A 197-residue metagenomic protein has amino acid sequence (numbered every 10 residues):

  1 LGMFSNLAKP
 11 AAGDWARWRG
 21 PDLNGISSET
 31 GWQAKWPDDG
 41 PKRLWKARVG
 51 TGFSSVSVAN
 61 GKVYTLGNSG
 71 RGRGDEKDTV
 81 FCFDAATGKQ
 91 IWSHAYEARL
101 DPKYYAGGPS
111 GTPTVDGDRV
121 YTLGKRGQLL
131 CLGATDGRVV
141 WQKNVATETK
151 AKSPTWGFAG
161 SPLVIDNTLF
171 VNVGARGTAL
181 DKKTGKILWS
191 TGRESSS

Functional and structural regions predicted by a protein language model:
L1-S197: Noncatalytic, solvent-exposed loop/strand surfaces of beta-propeller-type extracellular/periplasmic domains
